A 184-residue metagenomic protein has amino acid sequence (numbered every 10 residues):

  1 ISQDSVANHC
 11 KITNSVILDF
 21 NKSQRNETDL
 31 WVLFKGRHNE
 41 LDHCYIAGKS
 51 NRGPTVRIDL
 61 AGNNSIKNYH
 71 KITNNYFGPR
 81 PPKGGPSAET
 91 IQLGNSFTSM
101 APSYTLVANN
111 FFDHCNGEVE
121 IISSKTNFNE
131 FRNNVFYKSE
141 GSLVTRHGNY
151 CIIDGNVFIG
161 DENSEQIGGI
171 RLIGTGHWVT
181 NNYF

Functional and structural regions predicted by a protein language model:
I1-Q3: Blade-loop segments of beta-propeller domains
V6-N21, R37-S50, I66-P82, A101-E118 (+4 more regions): Right-handed parallel beta-helix
S23-Q24, D29-W31, R52-T55, T90 (+3 more regions): Structural detector of coil-to-beta-strand junctions
D29, D42-Y45, K49, G53-D59: Long, acidic/serine-threonine-rich intrinsically disordered regions with weak helical/coil propensity that act as
V32, I58-N64, G94: Active-site cleft segment of glycoside hydrolase catalytic domains centered on the general acid/base Glu
A61, G94-S96, N127, G148: Active-site beta-loop-alpha junctions enriched in small/polar residues
E89-M100, N116-E120: Glycine-rich phosphate-binding "P-loop"
